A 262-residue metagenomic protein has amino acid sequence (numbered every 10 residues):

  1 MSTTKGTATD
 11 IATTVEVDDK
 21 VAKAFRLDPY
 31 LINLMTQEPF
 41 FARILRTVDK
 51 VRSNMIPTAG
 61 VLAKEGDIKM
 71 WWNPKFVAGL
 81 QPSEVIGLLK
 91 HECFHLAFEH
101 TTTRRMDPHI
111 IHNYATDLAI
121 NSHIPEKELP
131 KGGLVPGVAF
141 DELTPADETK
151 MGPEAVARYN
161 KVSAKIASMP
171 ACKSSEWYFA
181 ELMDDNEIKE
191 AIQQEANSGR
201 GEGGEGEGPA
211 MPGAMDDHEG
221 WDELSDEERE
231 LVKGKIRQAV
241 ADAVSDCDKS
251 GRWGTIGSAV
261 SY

Functional and structural regions predicted by a protein language model:
M1-L89, C93-P130: Basic/hydrophobic alpha-helical interface regions
T9, S122-Y262: Negatively charged
